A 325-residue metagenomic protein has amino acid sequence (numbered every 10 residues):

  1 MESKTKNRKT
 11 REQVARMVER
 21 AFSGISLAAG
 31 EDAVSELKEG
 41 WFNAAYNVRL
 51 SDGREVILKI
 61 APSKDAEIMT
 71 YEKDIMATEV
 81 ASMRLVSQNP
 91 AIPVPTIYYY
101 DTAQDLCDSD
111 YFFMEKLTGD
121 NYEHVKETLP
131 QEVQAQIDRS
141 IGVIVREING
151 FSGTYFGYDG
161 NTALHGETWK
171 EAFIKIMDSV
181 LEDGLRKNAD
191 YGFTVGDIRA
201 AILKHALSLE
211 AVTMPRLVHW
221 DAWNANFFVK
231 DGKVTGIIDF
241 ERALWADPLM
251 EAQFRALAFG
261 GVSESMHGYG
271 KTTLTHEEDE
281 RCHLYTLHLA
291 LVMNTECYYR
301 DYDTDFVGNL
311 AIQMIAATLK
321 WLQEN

Functional and structural regions predicted by a protein language model:
S3-K6, D65-D74, D303-N309: Short, flexible/disordered intra-domain loops and linkers
T10, V14-A29, T102-D105, F112 (+4 more regions): An alpha-helical support segment within catalytic cores of ATP-dependent transferases
T10, V56-L58, D65-I68, L244 (+2 more regions): Membrane-proximal envelope and lipid/glycan-remodeling enzymes
D32-I174, A189: ATP-binding pocket architecture of kinase catalytic cores
L50-G53, D105, D231-K233, L287-A290: Short strand-connecting beta-turns/loops that link adjacent beta-strands
I57-I60, T96-Y99, G157-G160, L217-W220 (+3 more regions): Short beta-strand segments
E182, A211, P215-V218, W223-H283: Active-site Asp-x-Gly
K187-G196, L203, L244-W245, F254-N325: A conserved long alpha-helix in the C-terminal portion of kinase-like catalytic domains
